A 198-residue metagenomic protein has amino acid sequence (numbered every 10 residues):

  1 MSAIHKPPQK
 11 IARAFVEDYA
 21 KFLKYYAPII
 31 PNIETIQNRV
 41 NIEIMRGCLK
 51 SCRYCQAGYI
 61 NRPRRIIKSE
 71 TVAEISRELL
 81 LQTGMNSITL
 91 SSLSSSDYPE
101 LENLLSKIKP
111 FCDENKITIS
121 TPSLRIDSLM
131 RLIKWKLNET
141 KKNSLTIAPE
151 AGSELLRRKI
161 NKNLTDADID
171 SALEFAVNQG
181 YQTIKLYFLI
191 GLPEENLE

Functional and structural regions predicted by a protein language model:
M1-F15, R64-I67, I75, M85 (+2 more regions): Terminal amphipathic helices with adjacent charged low-complexity linkers/tails
M1-N41: N-terminal [4Fe-4S]-dependent radical SAM core
I11-A12, S51-Y54, R64, P99 (+1 more regions): Short helix/loop capping segments that flank catalytic or ligand/cofactor-binding pockets
D18, Y25-Y26, V40, I44 (+4 more regions): General structural feature for long, well-ordered alpha-helical segments within catalytic domains of soluble enzymes
P31, Y54-I60, A151-R157: Gly-rich Lys/Arg/Thr-decorated short loops/hinges at beta-loop-alpha junctions or inter-strand turns that position
E34-E70: Canonical Radical SAM [4Fe-4S] cluster-binding loop centered on the CxxxCxxC motif and its immediate flanking residues
R53, S76-R77: Solvent-exposed alpha-helix faces
R77-E198: Conserved SAM/AdoMet-binding glycine-rich loop
